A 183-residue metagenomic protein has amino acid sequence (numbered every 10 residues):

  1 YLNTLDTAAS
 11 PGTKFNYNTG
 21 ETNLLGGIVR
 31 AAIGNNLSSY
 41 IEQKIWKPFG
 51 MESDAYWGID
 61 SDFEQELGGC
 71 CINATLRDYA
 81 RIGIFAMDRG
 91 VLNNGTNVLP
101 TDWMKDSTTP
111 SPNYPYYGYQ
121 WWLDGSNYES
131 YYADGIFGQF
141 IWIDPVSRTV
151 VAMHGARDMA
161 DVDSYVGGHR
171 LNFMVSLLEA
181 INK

Functional and structural regions predicted by a protein language model:
Y1-Q65, C70: Catalytic-site signature segments of enzymes, centered on catalytic residues
N3, G26-R30, S38-E42, W46 (+5 more regions): Non-transmembrane alpha-helical segments in soluble domains of secreted/periplasmic/extracellular proteins
K14-N18, C71-T75, V166-R170: Aromatic-acidic/polar surface patches that form glycan- and anion
E21-I28, C70-V91, Q139-A156: Active-site-proximal alpha-helical segments within enzyme catalytic domains
E21-T22, S38, T75-Y79, P100 (+2 more regions): A structural signal for well-ordered alpha-helical scaffolds and beta->alpha junctions
I41-S107: Active-site-proximal binding-pocket segments
S53, T101-V151: Active-site Gly/Thr loop motif
G135-K183: Structured C-terminal helix/loop/strand segments within mature extracytoplasmic catalytic/sensor domains
